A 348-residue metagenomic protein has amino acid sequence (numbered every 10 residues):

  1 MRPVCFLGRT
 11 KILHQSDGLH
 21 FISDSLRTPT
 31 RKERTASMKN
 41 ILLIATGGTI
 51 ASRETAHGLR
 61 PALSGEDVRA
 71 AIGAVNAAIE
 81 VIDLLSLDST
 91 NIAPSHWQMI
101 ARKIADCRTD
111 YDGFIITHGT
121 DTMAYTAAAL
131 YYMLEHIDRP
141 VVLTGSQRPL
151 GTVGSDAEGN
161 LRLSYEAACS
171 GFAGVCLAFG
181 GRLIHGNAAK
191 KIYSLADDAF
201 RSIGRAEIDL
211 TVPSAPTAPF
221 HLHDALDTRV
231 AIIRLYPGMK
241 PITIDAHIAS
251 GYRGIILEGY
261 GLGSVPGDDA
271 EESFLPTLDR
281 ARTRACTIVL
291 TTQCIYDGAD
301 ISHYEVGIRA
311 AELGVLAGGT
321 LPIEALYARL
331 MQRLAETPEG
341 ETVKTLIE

Functional and structural regions predicted by a protein language model:
H14-Q15, H20: Low-complexity, intrinsically disordered or signal/transmembrane-proximal segments
H20-S37: Short, Lys/Arg-enriched N-terminal segments with co-localized hydrophobic residues within the first ~10-30 amino acids
M38-E348: Active-site histidine-anchored catalytic micro-motif
